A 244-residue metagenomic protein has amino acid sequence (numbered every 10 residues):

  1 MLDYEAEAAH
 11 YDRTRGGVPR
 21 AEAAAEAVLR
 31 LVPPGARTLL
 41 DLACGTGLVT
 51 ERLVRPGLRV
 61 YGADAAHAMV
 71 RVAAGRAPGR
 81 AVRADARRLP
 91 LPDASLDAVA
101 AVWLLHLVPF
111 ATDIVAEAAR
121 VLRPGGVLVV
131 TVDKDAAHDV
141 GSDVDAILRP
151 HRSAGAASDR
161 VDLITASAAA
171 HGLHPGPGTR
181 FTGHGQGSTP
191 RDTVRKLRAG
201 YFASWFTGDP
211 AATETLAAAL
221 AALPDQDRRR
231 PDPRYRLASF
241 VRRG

Functional and structural regions predicted by a protein language model:
M1-A36, L48-R52, M69-V72, A136-A137 (+1 more regions): Conserved class I S-adenosyl-L-methionine
A21, T46, H174-G244: Conserved Class I S-adenosyl-L-methionine
T38-L42, T46-R88: Class I SAM-dependent methyltransferase SAM/SAH-binding core
A100: A conserved beta-strand element that flanks and buttresses the S-adenosyl-L-methionine
W103-L107: Short catalytic micro-motifs in class I SAM-dependent methyltransferases
T112-P124: A short glycine-rich, Lys/Arg-flanked "PGG" loop and its adjoining helix->strand segment in the class I
V127-D159: Conserved class I S-adenosyl-L-methionine
A156-G172: Short alpha-helix
